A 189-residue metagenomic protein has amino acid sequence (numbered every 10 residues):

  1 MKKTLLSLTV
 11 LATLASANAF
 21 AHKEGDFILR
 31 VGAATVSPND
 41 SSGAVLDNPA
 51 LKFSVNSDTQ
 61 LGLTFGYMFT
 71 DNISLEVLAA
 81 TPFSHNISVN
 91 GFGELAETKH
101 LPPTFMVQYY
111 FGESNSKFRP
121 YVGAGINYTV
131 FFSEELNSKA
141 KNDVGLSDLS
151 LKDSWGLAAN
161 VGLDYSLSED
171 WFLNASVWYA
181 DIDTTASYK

Functional and structural regions predicted by a protein language model:
M1-G25: Cleavable N-terminal export/targeting peptides
F20-T64: Short glycine/proline- and aromatic-enriched beta-strand/turn motifs that initiate or cap beta-hairpins
E24-D26, T35-S37, G66-K139: Gram-negative (and chloroplast) outer-membrane scaffold detector with strong preference for beta-barrel transmembrane
F27, T59-L63, L101-F105, W155-V161: Hydrophobic, lipid-facing positions within transmembrane beta-strands of outer-membrane proteins
S41-F53, F83-H100, V130-D153, D183-K189: Flexible, solvent-exposed loop segments that connect beta-strands
T64-G66, F172-N174: Short, conserved structural micro-motifs that define repeat-unit consensus positions and nucleotide-binding loops
L157, E169, A175, S187-K189: Short, intrinsically disordered, charge-balanced linker/junction segments flanking boundaries in proteins
